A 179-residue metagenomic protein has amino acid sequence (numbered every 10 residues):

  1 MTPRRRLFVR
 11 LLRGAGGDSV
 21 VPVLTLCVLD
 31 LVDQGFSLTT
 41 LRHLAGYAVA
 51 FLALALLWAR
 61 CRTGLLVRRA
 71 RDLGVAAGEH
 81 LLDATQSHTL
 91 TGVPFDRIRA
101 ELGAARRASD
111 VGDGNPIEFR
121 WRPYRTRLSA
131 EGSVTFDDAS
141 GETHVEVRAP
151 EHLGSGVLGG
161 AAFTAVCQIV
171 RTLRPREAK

Functional and structural regions predicted by a protein language model:
M1-R71: N-terminal alpha-helical membrane-insertion module
R4-L11, L44, L57-K179: Ser/Thr-rich, low-complexity intrinsically disordered terminal regions
